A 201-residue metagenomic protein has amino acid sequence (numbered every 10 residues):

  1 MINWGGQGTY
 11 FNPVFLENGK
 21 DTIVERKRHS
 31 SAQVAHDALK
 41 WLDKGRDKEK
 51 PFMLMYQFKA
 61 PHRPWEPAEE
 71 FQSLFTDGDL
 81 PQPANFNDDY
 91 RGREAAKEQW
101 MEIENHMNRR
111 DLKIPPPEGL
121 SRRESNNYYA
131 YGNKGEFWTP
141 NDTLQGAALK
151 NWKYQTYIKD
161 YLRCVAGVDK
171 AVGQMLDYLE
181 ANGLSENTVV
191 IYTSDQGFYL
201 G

Functional and structural regions predicted by a protein language model:
N3-R26, D43-K50, M55-G201: Active-site-proximal cap/lid insertion segments
S31-K44, A171: A Trp-anchored, charged/polar loop motif used as the substrate-binding/catalytic surface of acyl/ester-handling
